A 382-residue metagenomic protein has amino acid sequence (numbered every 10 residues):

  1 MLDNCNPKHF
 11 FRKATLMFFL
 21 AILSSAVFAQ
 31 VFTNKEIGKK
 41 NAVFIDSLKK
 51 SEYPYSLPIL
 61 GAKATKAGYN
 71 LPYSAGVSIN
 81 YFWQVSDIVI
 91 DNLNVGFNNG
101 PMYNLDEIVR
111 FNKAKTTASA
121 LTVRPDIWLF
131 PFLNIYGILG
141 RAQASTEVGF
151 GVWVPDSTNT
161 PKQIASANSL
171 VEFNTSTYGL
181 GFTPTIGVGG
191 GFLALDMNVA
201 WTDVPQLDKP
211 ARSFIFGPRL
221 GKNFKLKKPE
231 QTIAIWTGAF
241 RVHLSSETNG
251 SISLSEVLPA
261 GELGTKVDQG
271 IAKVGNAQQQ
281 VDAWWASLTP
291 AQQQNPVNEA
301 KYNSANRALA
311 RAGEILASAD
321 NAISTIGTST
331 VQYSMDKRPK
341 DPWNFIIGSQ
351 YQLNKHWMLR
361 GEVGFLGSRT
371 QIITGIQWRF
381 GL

Functional and structural regions predicted by a protein language model:
V31-K35, A64-A75, I127-F132, G187-L193 (+3 more regions): Short loop/turn motifs that connect adjacent beta-strands in outer-membrane beta-barrel proteins
A64-T65, D106-F111, Q163-L170, T202-K209 (+2 more regions): Extracellular loop and loop/strand-boundary signature of outer-membrane beta-barrel proteins
G68, I79, A118, V123-P131 (+6 more regions): Residues on the lipid-exposed face of transmembrane beta-strands in outer-membrane beta-barrel proteins
Y73, K115-L121, E172-Y178, D208-F216 (+2 more regions): Residues that define the transmembrane beta-barrel architecture of outer-membrane proteins
A75-I79, I135-G137, G191-M197, F216 (+3 more regions): Transmembrane beta-strands of outer-membrane beta-barrel proteins
Y81-D87, L139-S145, I186-G190, M197-P205 (+5 more regions): Transmembrane beta-strands of outer-membrane beta-barrel pores
V89-G96, E147-V154, V204-A211, E247-L254 (+1 more regions): Outer-membrane beta-barrel translocator domains and adjoining extracellular loop/strand segments of Gram-negative
A234-G238, V242-L382: Outer membrane beta-barrel transmembrane domains
